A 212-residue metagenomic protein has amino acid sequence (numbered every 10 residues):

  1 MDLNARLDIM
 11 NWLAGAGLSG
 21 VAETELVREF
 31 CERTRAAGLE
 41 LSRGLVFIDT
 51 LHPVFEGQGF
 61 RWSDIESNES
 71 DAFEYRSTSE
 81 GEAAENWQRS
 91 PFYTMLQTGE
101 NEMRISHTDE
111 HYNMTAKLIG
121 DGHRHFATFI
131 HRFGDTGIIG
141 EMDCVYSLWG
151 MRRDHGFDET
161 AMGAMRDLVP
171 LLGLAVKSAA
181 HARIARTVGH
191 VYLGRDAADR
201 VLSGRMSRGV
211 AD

Functional and structural regions predicted by a protein language model:
M1-S19, E25: Signal-transmission linkers at sensory-effector interfaces
S19-E69: Helix-loop-beta substructure at the N-terminus of cytosolic sensory domains that couple signal/ligand detection
E66-T128: Regulatory sensory and allosteric helical modules in signal-transduction proteins and certain transcription factors
F133-R166: Regulatory loop-to-helix N-cap segments in sensory/regulatory domains that couple ligand/signal detection
R166-G173: Allosteric cytosolic regulatory segments
A175-S178: Conserved ATP-binding subdomain of kinase catalytic cores across diverse folds
A182-D212: Juxtacatalytic helix/coil linker segments that couple regulatory or sensory modules to the catalytic cores
